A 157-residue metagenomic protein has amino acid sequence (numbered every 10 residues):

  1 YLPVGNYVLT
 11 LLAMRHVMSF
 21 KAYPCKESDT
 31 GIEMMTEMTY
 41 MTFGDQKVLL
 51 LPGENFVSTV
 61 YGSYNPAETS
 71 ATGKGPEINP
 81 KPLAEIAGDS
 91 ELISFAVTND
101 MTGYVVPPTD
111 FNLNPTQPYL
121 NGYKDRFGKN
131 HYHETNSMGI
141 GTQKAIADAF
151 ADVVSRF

Functional and structural regions predicted by a protein language model:
Y1-F157: Non-catalytic substrate/cofactor recognition surfaces at enzyme active-site rims
